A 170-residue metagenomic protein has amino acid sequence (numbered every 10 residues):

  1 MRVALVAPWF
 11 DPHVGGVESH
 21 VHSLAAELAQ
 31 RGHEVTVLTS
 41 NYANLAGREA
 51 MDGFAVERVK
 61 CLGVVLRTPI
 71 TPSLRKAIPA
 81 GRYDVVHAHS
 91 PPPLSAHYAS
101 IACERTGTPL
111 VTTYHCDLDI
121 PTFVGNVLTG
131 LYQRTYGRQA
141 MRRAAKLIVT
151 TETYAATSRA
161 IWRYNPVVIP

Functional and structural regions predicted by a protein language model:
M1-N44, R48-V56, T108, R142: N-terminal subdomain of nucleotide-sugar transferases
M51-P79, A88, V124-T129: A short, charged, and often flexible helix/loop element on the N-terminal side of the glycosyltransferase catalytic
A80-G81, M141: A short, aliphatic-rich alpha-helical micro-motif
V85-D119, Q133: An aromatic- and histidine-rich active-site surface loop
P109, L118-Q139, V149: Nucleotide-sugar donor phosphate/pyrophosphate-binding loop at the beta->alpha transition of glycosyltransferases
M141-T151, I169: A short beta-strand/loop micro-motif in the catalytic core of glycosyltransferases that engages the nucleotide-sugar
Y154-P170: Helix-loop-beta element that forms the nucleotide-linked donor phosphate-binding surface in glycosyltransferases
